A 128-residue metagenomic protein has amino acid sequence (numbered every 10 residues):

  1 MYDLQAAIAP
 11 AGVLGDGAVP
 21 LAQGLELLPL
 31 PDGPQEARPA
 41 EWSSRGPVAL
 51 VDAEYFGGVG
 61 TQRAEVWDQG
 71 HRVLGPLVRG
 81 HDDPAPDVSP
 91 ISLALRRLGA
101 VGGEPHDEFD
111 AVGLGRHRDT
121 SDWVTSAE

Functional and structural regions predicted by a protein language model:
M1-A22, T125-E128: Short, extreme N-terminal segment that most often corresponds to the first beta-strand
M1-Y2, P10, P29-G33, V101 (+1 more regions): Alpha-helix initiation/capping motif
L4, G57-G58, Q69, A111 (+2 more regions): Intrinsically disordered, low-complexity regions enriched in small/polar residues
D16-L98: Short, intrinsically disordered low-complexity segments
L74-E128: Long, compositionally biased intrinsically disordered terminal regions
